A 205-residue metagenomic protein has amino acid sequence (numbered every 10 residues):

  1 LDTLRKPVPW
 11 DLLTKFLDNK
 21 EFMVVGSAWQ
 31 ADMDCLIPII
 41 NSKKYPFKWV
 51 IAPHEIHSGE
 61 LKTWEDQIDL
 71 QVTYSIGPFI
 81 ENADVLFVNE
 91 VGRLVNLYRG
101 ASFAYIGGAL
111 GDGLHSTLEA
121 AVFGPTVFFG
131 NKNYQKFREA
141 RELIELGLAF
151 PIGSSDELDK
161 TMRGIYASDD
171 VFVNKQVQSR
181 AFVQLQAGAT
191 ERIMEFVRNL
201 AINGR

Functional and structural regions predicted by a protein language model:
L1-R205: Nucleotide-activated sugar donor-binding and catalytic core shared by glycosyltransferases and related lipid-linked
